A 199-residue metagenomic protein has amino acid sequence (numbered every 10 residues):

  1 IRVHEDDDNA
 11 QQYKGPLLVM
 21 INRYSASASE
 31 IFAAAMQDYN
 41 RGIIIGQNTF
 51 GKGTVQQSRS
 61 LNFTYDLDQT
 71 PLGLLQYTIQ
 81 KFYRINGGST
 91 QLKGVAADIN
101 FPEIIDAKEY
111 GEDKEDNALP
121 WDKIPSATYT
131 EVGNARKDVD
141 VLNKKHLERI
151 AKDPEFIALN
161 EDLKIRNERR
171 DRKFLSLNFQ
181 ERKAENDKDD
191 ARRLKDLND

Functional and structural regions predicted by a protein language model:
I1-I124: Conserved acidic, small-residue-rich alpha-beta core segments centered on
I85-D199: Conserved functional hotspot residues or short segments at active or partner-binding sites across diverse domains
